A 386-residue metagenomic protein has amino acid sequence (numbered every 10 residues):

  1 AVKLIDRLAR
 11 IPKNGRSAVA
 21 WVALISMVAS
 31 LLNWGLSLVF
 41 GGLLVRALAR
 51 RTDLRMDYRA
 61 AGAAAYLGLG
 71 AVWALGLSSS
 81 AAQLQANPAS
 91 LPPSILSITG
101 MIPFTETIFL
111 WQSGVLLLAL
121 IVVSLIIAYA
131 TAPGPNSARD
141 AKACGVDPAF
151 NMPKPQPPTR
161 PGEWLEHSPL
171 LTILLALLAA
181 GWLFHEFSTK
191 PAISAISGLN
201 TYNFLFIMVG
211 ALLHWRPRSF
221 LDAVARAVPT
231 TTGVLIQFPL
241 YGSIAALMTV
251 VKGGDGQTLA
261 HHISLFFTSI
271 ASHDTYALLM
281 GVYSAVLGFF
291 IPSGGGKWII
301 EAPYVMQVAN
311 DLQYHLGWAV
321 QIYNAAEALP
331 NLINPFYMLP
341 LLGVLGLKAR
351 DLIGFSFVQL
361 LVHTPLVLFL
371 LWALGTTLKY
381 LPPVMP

Functional and structural regions predicted by a protein language model:
A1-G41, V45-V72, A130-T131, S137 (+2 more regions): N-terminal alpha-helical transmembrane segments of multi-pass membrane transport and channel/translocase proteins
K3-K13, R46, R50-D53, D222-G233 (+3 more regions): Short amphipathic alpha-helical coupling elements at transmembrane boundaries
I11-L44, L235-K252, S264-Q307: Hydrophobic alpha-helical transmembrane segments of multi-pass integral membrane proteins, predominantly secondary
G15-A29, L54-S78, I95-T105, H273-G288 (+1 more regions): Alpha-helical transmembrane segments of multi-pass membrane proteins
M27-W34, L38, G42, R50 (+12 more regions): Transmembrane alpha-helical segments of multi-pass membrane transport proteins and ion-pumping complexes
L44-R139, Y337-L370: Membrane-core helix-loop-helix motifs of multi-pass transport proteins
S79-A86, L240-H262, L378-P383: Extracellular/periplasmic helix-exit of transmembrane alpha-helices
F109-V122, I126-Q237, V358-T364, L371-P386: Hydrophobic transmembrane alpha-helices of multi-pass small-molecule transporters
